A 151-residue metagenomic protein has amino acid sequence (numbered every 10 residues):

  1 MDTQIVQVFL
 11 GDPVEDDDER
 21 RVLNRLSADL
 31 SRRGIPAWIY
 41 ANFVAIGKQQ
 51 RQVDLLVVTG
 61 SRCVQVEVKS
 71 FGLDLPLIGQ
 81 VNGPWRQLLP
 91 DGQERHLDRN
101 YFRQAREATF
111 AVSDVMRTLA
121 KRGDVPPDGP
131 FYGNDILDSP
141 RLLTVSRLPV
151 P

Functional and structural regions predicted by a protein language model:
M1-P151: Intrinsically disordered, low-complexity Ser/Thr/Pro/Gly-rich regulatory segments
